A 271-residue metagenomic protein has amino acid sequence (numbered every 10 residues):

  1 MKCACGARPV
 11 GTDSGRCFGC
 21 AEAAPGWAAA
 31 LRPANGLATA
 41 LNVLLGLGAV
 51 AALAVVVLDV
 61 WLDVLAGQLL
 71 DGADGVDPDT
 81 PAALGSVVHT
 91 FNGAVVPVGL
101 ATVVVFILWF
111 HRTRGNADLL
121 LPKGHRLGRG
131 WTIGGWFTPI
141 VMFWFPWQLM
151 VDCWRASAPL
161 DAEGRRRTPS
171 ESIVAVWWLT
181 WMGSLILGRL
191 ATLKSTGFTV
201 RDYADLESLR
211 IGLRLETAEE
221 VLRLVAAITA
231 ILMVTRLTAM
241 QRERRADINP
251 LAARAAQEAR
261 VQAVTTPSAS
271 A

Functional and structural regions predicted by a protein language model:
M1-V104, A158, T168-A271: Polytopic transmembrane helical bundles with strong interfacial aromatic enrichment
L100-G124, M150-L160: Internal transmembrane alpha-helix with an interfacial aromatic "cap," most often the third helix
W109-R112, W131, W136, W154 (+1 more regions): Tryptophan-centered motif/residue detector
L121-G130, R166-S172: Membrane-interfacial loop-to-helix junctions in multi-pass inner-membrane proteins
G124, I133, L213-E216: Eukaryotic polytopic
R129-M150: Hydrophobic, aromatic-rich membrane-embedded alpha-helical segments
